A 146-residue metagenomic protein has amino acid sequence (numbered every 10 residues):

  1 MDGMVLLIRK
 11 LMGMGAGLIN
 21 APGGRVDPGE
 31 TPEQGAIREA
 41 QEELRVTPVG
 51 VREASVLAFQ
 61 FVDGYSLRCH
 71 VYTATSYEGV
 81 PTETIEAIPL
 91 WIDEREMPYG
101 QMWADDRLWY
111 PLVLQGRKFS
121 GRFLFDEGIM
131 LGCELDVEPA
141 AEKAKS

Functional and structural regions predicted by a protein language model:
M1-N20, P48, R52: N-terminal strand-loop-strand
D2-M4, L11, T75-V80, E94-E96 (+1 more regions): Short loop segments at secondary-structure junctions
A16-N20, E94-R95, G132-C133, K143-K145: A short, polar/proline- and glycine-enriched secondary-structure boundary/capping micro-motif
A21-A54, Y72: The catalytic Nudix box helix
T47, L57-A58, Y65, L112 (+1 more regions): Intrinsically disordered, low-complexity, charged terminal extensions of DNA damage-control enzymes
F59-I85, L90, D106-K118: Active-site-adjacent beta-strand/loop module that shapes the phosphate/pyrophosphate-binding cleft
Q115-S146: Charged phosphate-binding loop/patch that engages nucleotide di/tri-phosphates or the phosphate backbone of nucleic
